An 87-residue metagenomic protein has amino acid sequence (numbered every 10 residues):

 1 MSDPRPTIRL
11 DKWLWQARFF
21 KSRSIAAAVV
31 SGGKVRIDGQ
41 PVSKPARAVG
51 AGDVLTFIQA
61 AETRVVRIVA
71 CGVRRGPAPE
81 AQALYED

Functional and structural regions predicted by a protein language model:
R5-A51: A basic, amphipathic helix-loop patch mediating RNA/tRNA/ribosome contacts
F19-F20, F57, Y85: Aromatic side chains
K34-P79: S4-like RNA-binding module at protein N-termini
A81-D87: Short solvent-exposed strand/turn elements
